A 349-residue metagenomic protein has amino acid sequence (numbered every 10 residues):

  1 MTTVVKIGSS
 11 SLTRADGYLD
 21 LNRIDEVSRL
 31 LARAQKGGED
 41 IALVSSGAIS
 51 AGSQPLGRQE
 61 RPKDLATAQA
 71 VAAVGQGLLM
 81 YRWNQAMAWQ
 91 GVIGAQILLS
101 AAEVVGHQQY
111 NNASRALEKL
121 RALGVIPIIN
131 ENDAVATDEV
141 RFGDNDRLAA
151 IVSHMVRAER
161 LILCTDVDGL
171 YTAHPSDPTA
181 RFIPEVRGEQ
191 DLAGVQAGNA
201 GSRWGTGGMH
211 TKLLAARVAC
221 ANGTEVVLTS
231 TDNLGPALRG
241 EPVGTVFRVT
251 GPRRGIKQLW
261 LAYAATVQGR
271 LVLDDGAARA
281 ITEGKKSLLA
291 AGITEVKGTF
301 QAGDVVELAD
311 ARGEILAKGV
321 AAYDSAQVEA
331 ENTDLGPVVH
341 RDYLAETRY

Functional and structural regions predicted by a protein language model:
M1-I93, I97-Y349: C-terminal catalytic "cap/lid" subdomain
